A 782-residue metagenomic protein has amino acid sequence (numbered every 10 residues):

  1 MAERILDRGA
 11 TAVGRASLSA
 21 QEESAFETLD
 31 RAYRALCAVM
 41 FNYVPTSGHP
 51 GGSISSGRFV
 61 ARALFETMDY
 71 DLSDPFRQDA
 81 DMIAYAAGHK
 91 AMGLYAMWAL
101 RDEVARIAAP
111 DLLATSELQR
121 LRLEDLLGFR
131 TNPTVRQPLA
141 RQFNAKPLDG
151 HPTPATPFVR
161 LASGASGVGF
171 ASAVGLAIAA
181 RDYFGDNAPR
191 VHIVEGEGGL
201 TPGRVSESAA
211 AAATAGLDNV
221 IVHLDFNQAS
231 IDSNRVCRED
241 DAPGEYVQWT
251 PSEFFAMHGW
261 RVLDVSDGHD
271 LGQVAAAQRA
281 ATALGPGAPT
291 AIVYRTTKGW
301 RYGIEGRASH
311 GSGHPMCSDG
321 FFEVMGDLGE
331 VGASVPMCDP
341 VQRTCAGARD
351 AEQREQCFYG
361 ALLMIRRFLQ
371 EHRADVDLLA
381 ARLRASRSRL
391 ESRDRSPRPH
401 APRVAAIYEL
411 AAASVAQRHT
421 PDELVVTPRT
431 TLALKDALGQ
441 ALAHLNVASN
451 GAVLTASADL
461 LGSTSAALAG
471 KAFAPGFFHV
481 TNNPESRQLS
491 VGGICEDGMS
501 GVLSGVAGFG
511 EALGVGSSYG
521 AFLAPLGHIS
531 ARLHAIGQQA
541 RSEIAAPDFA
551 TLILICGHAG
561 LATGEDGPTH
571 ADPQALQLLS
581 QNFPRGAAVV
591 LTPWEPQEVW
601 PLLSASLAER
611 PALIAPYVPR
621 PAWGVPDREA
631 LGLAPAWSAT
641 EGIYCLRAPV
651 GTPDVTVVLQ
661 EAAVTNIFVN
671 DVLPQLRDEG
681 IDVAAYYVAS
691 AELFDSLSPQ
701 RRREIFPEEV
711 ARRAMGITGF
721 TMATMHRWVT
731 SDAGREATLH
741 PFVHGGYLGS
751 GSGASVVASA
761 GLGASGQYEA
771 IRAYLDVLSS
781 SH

Functional and structural regions predicted by a protein language model:
M1-V39: Cofactor-/ligand-binding subdomain signature composed of acidic, glycine-rich, tryptophan-containing flexible loops
S17-E23, A38-G48, F76-D81, P154-S163 (+10 more regions): Glycine- and acidic
Q21-F26, Y33-A38, Y43-V44, S55-A215 (+5 more regions): Cofactor-binding active-site loop characterized by glycine-rich and histidine/acidic residues
T28, L369-D548, P611, A622 (+2 more regions): Non-catalytic terminal/interface segments that mediate subunit docking, oligomerization, and allosteric communication
N42-S47, A61-D71, Q78-D81, P157-F158 (+9 more regions): Short alpha-helical segments and helix-capping/turn motifs at coil-helix boundaries
P45-G57, M82-H89, H151-S172, G196-L200 (+8 more regions): Active-site nucleophile and cofactor-binding loops and adjacent substrate-binding regions of central metabolic enzymes
G51-V60, A86-G93, S166-V174, R204 (+9 more regions): Catalytic-loop motifs flanking and including active-site residues across diverse enzymes
G128-V159, V168, S172, D182-A188 (+10 more regions): Thiamine diphosphate
